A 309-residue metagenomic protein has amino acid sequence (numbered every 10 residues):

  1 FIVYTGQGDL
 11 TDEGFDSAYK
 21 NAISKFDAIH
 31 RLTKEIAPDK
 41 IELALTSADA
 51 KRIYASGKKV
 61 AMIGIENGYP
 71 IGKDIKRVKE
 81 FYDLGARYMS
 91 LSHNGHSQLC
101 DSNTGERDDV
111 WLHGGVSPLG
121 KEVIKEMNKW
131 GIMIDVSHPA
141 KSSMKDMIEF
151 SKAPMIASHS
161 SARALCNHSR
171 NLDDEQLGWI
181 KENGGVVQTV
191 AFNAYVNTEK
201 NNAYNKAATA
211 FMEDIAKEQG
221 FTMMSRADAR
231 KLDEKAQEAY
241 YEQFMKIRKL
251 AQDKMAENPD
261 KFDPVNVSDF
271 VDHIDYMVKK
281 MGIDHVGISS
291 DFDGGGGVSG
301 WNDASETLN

Functional and structural regions predicted by a protein language model:
F1-H113, N167-N309: N-terminal hydrophobic targeting/anchoring segments and the immediately downstream early-domain regions of hydrolases
F26, T33-K34, W111-N128, M147-A157: Alpha-helix-loop-beta-strand connector modules within alpha/beta enzyme cores
D74-V78, N103-T104, A140-A153: Distinct, well-ordered alpha-helical segments
A86, P139, A157-S161, I288: Histidine-centered catalytic micro-motifs
A86-Y88, W130-I132, F150-I156, E182-V186: Glycine-enriched alpha-helix->loop->beta-strand junction motifs that scaffold or abut catalytic
L112-L119, D135-A140, L172: Short, contiguous, pocket-lining structural segments that sit at or immediately flank catalytic/ligand-binding sites
E122-V136, S142-S143, Q176-G185: Substrate-binding cleft of carbohydrate-active enzyme catalytic domains
K141-S142, A162-A164, N193-V196: Short, catalytically relevant binding-site loops at active-site mouths
